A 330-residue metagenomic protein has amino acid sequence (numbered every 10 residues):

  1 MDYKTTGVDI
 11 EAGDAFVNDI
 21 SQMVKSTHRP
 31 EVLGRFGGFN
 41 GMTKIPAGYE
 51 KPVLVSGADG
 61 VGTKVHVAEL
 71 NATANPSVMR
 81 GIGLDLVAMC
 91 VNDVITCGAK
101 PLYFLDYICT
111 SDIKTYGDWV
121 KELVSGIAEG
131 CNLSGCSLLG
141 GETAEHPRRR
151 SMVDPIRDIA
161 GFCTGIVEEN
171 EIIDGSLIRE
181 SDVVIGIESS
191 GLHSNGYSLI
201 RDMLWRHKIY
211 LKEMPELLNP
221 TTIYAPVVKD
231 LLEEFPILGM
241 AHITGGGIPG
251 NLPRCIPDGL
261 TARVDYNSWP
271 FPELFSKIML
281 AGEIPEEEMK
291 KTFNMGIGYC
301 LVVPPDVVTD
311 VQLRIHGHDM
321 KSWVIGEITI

Functional and structural regions predicted by a protein language model:
M1-L33: N-terminal amphipathic/basic leader segments beginning at the initiator methionine
D2-G7, D118-S137, R150-R157, R206-L217 (+1 more regions): Glycine-/charge-enriched secondary-structure boundary and capping motifs
V8, A12, I82, N195 (+1 more regions): A generic structural signal for residues located within well-ordered alpha-helices of large catalytic or ligand-binding
G13, Y49-E50, V61-K64, E168-E171 (+4 more regions): Short, acidic Gly/Pro/Ser/Thr-rich loop/turn segments
K25-S190: Glycine-rich phosphate/pyrophosphate-binding loop regions near the starts of catalytic domains
I178-P215: Acidic, glycine-rich loop-and-beta core segments that form the ion-binding/anion-interacting portion of active sites
